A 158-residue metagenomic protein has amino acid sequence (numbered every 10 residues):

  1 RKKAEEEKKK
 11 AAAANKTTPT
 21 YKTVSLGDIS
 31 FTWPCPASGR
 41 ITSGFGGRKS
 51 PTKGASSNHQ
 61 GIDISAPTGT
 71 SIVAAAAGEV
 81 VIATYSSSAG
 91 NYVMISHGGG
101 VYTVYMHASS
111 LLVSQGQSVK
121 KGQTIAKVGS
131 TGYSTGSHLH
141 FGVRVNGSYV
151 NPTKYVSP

Functional and structural regions predicted by a protein language model:
R1-D28: Alpha-helical oligomerization segments with coiled-coil/rod-like character
I29-P158: Catalytic cores of peptidoglycan-degrading enzymes
